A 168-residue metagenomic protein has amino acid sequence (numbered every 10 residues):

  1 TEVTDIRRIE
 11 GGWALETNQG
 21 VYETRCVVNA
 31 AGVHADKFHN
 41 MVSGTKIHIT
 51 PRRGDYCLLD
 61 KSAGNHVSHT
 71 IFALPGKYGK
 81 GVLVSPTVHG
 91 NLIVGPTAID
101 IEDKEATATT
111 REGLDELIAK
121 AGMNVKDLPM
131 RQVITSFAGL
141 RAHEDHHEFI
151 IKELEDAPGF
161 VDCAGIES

Functional and structural regions predicted by a protein language model:
T1, T97, F137: Short, well-ordered beta-to-alpha junction loops that form the rim of enzyme active sites and present histidine/acidic
T1-V67, I71, D103-K104, T109-G113: Predominantly flavin-linked oxidoreductase catalytic cores and closely associated redox partners
C26, Y56, N91-L92, G159-V161: Structural motif
G32-H34, L59, H69, L92 (+4 more regions): Amphipathic, alpha-helical segments enriched in basic
I47-H48, I93, M130-R131: Secondary-structure boundary/capping residues
Y56-P96: Conserved FAD-binding catalytic core of PHBH/FMO-like flavoproteins
P75-G90, D100-S168: C-terminal catalytic lobe of FAD-dependent flavoproteins
